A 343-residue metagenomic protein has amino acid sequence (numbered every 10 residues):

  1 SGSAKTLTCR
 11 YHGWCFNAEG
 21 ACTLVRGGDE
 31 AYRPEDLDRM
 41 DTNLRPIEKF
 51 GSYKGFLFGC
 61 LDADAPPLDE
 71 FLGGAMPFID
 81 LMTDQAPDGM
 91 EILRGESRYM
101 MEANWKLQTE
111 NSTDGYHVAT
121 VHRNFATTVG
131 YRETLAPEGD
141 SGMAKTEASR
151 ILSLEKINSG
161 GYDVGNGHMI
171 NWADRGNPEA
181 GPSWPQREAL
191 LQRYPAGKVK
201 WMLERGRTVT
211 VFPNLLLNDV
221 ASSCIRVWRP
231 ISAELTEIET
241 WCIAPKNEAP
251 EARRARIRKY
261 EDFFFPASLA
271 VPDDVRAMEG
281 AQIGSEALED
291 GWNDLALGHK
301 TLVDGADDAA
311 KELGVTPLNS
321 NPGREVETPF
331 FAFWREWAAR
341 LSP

Functional and structural regions predicted by a protein language model:
S1-P77: Rieske [2Fe-2S] iron-sulfur-binding domain
E48-P343: C-terminal catalytic domain of Rieske-type non-heme iron oxygenases
